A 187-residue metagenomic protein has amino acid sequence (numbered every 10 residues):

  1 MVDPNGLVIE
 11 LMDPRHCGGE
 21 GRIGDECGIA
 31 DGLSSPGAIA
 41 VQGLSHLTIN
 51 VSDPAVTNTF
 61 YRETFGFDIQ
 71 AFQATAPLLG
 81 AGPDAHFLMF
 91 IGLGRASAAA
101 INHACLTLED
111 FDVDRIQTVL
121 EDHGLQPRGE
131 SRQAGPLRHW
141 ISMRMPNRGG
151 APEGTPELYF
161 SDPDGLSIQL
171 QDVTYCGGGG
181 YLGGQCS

Functional and structural regions predicted by a protein language model:
M1-D3, V8-G18, D68-N102, T107-D110 (+2 more regions): Conserved short beta-strand elements that form part of the metal-binding/catalytic scaffold of enzyme active sites
M1-N5, V51-V56, A104-S167, T174-G178: Vicinal oxygen chelate
M12-N58, A85, A99-L108, V173-S187: N-terminal beta-strand motif that seeds the catalytic metal site of vicinal oxygen chelate
G37-A40, A81, S97, T118 (+1 more regions): Generic structural signal for beta-strand residues in well-ordered domains
Y61, Q117-L120, G183: Short, flexible helix/strand-to-coil boundary loops that buttress conserved ligand/catalytic motifs in alpha/beta
E63-I69, L125: Conserved acetyl-CoA-binding loop of GNAT-fold acetyltransferases
